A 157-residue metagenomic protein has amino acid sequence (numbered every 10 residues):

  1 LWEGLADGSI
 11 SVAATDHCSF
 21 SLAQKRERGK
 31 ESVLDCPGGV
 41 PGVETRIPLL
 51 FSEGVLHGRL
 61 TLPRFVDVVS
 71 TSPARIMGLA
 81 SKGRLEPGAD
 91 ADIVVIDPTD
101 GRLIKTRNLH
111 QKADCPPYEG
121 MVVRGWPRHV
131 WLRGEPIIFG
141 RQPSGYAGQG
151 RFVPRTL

Functional and structural regions predicted by a protein language model:
L1-A14: A conserved active-site cap/scaffold subdomain adjacent to cofactor or substrate pockets
E3, V43-L49, V123-V130: Short C-terminal domain-edge/linker segments immediately following a structured domain
L5, P48, R64-V69, C115-P117 (+1 more regions): Active-site "cap" helix and flanking loop/linker of ATP-utilizing ligase/carboxylase catalytic domains
S11-A13, C18-T99: His/Asp/Glu-enriched, well-ordered alpha-helical/loop segment that forms or immediately abuts the divalent-metal
E27-R28, S32, D90-R151: C-terminal cap of metal-dependent C-N hydrolases
